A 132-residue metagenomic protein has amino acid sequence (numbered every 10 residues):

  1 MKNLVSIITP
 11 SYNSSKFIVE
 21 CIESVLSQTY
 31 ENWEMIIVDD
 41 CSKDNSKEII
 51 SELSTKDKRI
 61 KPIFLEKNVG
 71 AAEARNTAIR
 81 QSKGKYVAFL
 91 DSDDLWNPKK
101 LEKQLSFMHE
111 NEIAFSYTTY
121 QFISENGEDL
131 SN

Functional and structural regions predicted by a protein language model:
M1-N132: Nucleotide-sugar donor-binding/catalytic module of glycosyltransferases that assemble extracellular/cell-envelope
